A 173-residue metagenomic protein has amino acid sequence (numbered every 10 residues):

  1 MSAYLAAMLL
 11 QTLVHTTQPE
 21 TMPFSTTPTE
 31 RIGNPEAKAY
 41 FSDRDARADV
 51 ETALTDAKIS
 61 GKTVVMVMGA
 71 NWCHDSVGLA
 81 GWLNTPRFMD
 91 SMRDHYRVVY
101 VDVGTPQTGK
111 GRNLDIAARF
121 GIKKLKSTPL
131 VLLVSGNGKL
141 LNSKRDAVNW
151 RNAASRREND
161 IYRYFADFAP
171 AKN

Functional and structural regions predicted by a protein language model:
M1-F41: N-terminal targeting signals for export/organelle localization
R44, M68, F88-N113: Thiol-based oxidoreductase modules, predominantly thioredoxin-like and allied folds used for disulfide exchange
R44-V64: A short beta-strand-turn-helix
K58-I59, D90-R93, I122-S127: Extracellular/periplasmic catalytic domains that process cell-envelope and extracellular macromolecules
S60-C73, V131: Short active-site neighborhood of thiol/selenol oxidoreductases, capturing the structured segment around
N71-D75, V103-T108, G138-L140, N149-R151: Solvent-exposed loop/turn segments at secondary-structure junctions within structured extracellular/periplasmic domains
S76-R93: Typically the conserved alpha-helix immediately C-terminal to a functionally engaged Cys/Sec in thioredoxin-like
I122-N173: Non-catalytic, surface beta->alpha helical segment in thiol-disulfide oxidoreductase systems
